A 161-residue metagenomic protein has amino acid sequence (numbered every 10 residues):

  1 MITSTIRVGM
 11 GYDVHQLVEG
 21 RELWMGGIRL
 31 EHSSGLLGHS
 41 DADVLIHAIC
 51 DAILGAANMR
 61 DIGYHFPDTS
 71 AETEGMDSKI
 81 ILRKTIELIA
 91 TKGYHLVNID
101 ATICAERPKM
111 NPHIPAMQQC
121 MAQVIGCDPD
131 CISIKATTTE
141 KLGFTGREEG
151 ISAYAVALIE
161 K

Functional and structural regions predicted by a protein language model:
I2-P115, I125: RNase III-family endoribonuclease catalytic core
N111-P112, K141-F144: Short active-site-adjacent structural elements
I114-Q118, E148: Short, low-complexity, polybasic intrinsically disordered segments
D128-C131: Short acidic capping loops at alpha-helix termini that bridge into adjacent secondary structure
I134-T138: Pyridoxal 5′-phosphate
T145-K161: C-terminal edge-of-domain segments
